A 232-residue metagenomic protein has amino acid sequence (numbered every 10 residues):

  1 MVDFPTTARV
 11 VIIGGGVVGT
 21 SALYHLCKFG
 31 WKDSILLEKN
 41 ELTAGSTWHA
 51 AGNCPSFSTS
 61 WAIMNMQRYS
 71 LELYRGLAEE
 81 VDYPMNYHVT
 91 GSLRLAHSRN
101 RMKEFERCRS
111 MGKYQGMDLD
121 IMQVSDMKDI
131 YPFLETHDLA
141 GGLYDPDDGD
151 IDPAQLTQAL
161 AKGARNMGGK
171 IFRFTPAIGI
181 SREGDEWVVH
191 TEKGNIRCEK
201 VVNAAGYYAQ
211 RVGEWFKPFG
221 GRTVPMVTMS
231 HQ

Functional and structural regions predicted by a protein language model:
F4-T7, M85-R94, C108, Q115 (+2 more regions): Helix-loop-beta segment of a Rossmann-like dinucleotide-binding subdomain
F4-V18, I35: Beta1/beta-strand and adjacent pyrophosphate-binding region of the FAD-binding site in flavoprotein oxidoreductases
P5-A8, H190-K200: Core beta-strand elements of the Rossmann-like FAD/NAD(P) dinucleotide-binding domain in flavoenzyme oxidoreductases
V18, L42, Y208: Conserved Rossmann-like nucleotide-cofactor binding loop
C27-W48: Glycine-rich FAD pyrophosphate-binding loop
G52-I130: Dinucleotide-binding Rossmann-like beta1-alpha1 core, especially the glycine-rich loop that anchors the ADP
S125, R173-W187: A conserved short coil-to-beta-strand element within the FAD-binding core of flavoproteins
N195-Q232: Central helical "cap/lid" subdomain
